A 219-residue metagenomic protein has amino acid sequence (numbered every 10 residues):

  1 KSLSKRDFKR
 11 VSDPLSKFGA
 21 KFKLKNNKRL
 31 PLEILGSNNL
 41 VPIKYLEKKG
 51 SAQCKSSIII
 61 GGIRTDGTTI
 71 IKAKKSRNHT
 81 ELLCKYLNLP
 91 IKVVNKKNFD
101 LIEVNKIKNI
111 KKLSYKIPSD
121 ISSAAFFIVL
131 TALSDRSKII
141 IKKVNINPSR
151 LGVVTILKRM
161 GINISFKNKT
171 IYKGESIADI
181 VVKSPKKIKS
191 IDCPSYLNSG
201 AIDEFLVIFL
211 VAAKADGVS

Functional and structural regions predicted by a protein language model:
K1-S219: Structural preference for solvent-exposed beta-strand-turn elements and adjacent flexible terminal/loop segments within
